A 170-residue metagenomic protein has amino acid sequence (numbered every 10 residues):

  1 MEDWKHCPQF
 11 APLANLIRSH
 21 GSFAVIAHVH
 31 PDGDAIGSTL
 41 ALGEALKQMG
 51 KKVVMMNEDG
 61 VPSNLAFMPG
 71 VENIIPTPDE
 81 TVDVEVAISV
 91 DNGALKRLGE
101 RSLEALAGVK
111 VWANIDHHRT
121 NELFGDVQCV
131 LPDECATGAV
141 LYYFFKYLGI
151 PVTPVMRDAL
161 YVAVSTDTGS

Functional and structural regions predicted by a protein language model:
M1-S170: Replace "Mg2+/Mn2+-dependent" with "divalent metal-dependent
